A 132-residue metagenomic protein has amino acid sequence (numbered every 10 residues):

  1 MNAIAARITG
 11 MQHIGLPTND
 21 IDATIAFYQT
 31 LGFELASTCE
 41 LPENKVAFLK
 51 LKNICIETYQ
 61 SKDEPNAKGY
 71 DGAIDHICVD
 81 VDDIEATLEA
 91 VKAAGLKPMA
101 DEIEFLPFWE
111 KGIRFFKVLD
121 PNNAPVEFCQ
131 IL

Functional and structural regions predicted by a protein language model:
M1-A5, K92-L132: Vicinal oxygen chelate
M1-D22, I74-I77, C129-L132: N-terminal beta-strand motif that seeds the catalytic metal site of vicinal oxygen chelate
G10, E43-K45, A73, W109-G112: Exposed loop/turn and edge beta-strand positions of beta-sandwich/beta-sheet ligand-binding modules
L16-I56, W109: Core segments of cupin and vicinal oxygen chelate
D20-I21, D82-E85: Helix N-cap motif at beta-to-alpha junctions
Q29-T30, A90-A94: Short amphipathic alpha-helices in soluble, non-transmembrane regions that often serve as interface/regulatory elements
A67-D80: Helix-adjacent hinge/juxtasegments
